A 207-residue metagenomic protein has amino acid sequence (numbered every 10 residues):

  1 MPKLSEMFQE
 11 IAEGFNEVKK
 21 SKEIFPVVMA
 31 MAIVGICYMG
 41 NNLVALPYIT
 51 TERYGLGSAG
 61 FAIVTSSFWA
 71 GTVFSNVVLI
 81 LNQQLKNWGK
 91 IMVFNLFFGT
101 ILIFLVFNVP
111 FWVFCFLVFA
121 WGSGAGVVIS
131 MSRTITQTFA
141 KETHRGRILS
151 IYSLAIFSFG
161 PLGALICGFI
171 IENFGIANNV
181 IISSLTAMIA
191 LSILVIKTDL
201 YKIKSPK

Functional and structural regions predicted by a protein language model:
M1, S5, P26-V27, G40 (+4 more regions): Non-catalytic, surface-exposed connector residues within folded enzymatic/regulatory domains
M1-M29: Juxtamembrane intracellular "pre-TM" segments in multi-pass secondary transporters
A12, K19, L46-K207: C-terminal transmembrane bundle of multi-pass solute transporters/carriers
K19-E23, C37, N41, G55: Residues in soluble alpha-helical coiled-coils and helical-bundle/repeat scaffolds
P26-G35, Y152, I156: Alpha-helical segments in transporter systems
V34-L43, G160: Conserved extracellular-gate-facing transmembrane-helix segments in secondary transporters
